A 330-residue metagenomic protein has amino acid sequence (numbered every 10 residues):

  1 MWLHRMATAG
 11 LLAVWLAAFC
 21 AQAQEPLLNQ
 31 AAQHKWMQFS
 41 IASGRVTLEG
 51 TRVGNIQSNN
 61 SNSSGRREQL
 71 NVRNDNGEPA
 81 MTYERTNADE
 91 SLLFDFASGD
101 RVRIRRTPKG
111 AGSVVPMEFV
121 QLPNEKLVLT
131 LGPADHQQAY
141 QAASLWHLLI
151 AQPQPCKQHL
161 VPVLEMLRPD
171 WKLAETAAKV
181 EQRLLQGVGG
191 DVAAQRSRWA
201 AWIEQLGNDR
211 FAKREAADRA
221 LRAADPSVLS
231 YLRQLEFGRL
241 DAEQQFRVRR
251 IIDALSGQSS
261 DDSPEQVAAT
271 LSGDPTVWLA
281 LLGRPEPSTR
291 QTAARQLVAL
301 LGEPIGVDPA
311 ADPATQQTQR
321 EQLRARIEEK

Functional and structural regions predicted by a protein language model:
M1-R5: N-terminal secretory signal peptides that target proteins for export/translocation
T8-A18: Bacterial N-terminal signal peptides
C20-A23: Boundary at the C-terminal end of the N-terminal hydrophobic targeting segment
E25-K330: Extended repeat-based scaffolds of very large eukaryotic assembly and lipid-transport proteins
